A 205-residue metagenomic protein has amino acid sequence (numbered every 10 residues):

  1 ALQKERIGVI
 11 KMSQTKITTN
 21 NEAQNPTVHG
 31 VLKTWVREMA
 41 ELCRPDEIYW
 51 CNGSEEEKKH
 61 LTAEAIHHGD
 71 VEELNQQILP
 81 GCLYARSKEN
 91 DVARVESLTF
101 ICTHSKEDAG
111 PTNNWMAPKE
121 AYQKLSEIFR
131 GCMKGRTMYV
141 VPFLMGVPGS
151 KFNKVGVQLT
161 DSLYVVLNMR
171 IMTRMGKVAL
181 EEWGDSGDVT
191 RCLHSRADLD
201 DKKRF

Functional and structural regions predicted by a protein language model:
A1-K11: Short, Lys/Arg-enriched N-terminal segments with co-localized hydrophobic residues within the first ~10-30 amino acids
S13-F205: Conserved internal helical-beta-strand scaffold that buttresses enzyme catalytic cores
